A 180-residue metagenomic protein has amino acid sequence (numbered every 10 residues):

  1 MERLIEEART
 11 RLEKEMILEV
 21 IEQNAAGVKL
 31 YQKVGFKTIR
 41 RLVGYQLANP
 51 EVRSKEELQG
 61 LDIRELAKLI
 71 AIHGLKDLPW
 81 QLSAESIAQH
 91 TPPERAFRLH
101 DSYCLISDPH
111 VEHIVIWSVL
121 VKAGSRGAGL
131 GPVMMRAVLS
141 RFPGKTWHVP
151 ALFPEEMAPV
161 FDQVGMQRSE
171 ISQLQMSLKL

Functional and structural regions predicted by a protein language model:
E2, T10, E22-R40, P132 (+1 more regions): Conserved active-site alpha-helix within GNAT-family acetyltransferase domains
R3, S125-A137: Conserved acetyl-CoA pyrophosphate-binding loop and the N-cap/start of the following alpha-helix in GNAT-like
A8-I21, F142-F153: Conserved GNAT acetyl-CoA-binding A-motif
K14, V20-Q23, P50-E56: N-terminal beta-strand motif that seeds the catalytic metal site of vicinal oxygen chelate
Q23, P109-E112: Short strand-connecting beta-turns/loops that link adjacent beta-strands
V34-D108: Amide-forming acyltransferase catalytic core, primarily the GNAT-like/NAT-type and related acyltransferase folds
W117-G127: A short, internal acetyl-CoA/4′-phosphopantetheine-binding micro-motif in the GNAT/acyltransferase core
